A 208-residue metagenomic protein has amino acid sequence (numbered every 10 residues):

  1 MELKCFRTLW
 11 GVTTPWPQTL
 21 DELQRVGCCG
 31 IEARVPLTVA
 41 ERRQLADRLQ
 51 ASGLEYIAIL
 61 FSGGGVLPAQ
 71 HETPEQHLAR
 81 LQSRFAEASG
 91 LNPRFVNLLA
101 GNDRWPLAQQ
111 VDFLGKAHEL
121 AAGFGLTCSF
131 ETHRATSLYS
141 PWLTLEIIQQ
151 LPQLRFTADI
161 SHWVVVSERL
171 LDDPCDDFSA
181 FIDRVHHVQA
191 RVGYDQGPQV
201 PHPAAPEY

Functional and structural regions predicted by a protein language model:
M1-S83, S89: N-terminal pre-domain/capping segments
M1-T8, I31-A33, Y56-F61, V96-L98 (+3 more regions): Hydrophobic faces of well-ordered beta-strands that scaffold small-molecule active sites in alpha/beta enzyme cores
L9-G11, V35-V39, S62-G65, A100-R104 (+4 more regions): Active-site-proximal loop/turn and secondary-structure-junction residues that shape catalytic pockets, frequently
W16-P17, R42-R43, Q110-V111, S140-W142 (+2 more regions): Conserved strand-to-helix beginnings and helix N-cap segments that scaffold or border functional pockets
E41, P106, P198: Glycine/Thr-rich phosphate-binding loops of Rossmann-like dinucleotide-binding domains
Q44-S52, F113-G123, D177-A180: Catalytic-core regions built around general acid/base machinery
Q70-F156: Active-site acidic/histidine proton-transfer and metal-coordination neighborhood in alpha/beta enzyme cores
G123-A205: Acidic/histidine-rich catalytic cores of soluble enzymes
